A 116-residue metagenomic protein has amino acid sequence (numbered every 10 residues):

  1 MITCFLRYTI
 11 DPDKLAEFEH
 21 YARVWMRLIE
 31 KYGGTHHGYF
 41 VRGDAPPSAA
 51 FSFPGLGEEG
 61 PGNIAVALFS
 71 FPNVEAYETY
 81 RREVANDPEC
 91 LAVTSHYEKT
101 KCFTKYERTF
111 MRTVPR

Functional and structural regions predicted by a protein language model:
I2-Y8, V66: Active-site-flanking beta-strand signature of metal-NTP-handling nucleotidyl enzymes and homologous cyclase-like
Y8-T9, G57: General secondary-structure edge motif
D11-A16: Short, surface-exposed ligand-recognition loops at beta-strand->loop->(often short) alpha-helix junctions that present
H20-H37, P54-I64, L68-E107: An amphipathic, aromatic/His-enriched active-site/gating alpha helix that lines ligand/cofactor pockets
R42-L56: A cross-kingdom feature marking solvent-exposed beta-strand/loop segments within repeated, beta-rich binding/scaffold
M111-V114: Specificity-determining recognition surfaces
